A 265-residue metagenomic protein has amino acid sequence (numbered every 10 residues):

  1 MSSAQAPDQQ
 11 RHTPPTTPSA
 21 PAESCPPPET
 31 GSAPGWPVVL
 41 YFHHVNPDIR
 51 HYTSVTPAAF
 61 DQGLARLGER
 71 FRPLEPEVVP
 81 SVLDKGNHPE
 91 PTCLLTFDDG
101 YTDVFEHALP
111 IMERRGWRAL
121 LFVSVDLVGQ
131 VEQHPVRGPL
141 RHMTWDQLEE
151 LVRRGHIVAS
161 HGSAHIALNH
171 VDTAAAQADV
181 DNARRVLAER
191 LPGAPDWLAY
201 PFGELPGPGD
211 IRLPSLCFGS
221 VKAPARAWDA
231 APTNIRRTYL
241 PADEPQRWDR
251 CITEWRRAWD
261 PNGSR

Functional and structural regions predicted by a protein language model:
S2-T96, T102-F105, H170-R265: C-terminal active-site subregion of NodB/CE4 polysaccharide deacetylases
E23-P28, P80-S81, F105-H107, Q133-R153: Alpha-helical scaffolding within the catalytic cores of extracellular/periplasmic polymer-degrading hydrolases
L40-V45, V123-V125, S160-S163: Short loop/turn segments at strand-loop or loop-helix junctions that form parts of catalytic or ligand-binding pockets
G68, P110-G116, R141-A159, A227-D229: Acidic (Asp/Glu)-rich catalytic clusters
T96-F97, A159: Generic enzyme active-site microenvironment
G100-T102, D126-G129, A164-A167, E204-L205: Solvent-exposed loop/turn segments at secondary-structure junctions within structured extracellular/periplasmic domains
H107-V125: A short alpha/beta connector and helix-capping loop motif
R115-L120, R153-I157, G193-P195, P214: Loop/turn elements at helix/coil->beta-strand transitions in domains of secreted/extracellular proteins
